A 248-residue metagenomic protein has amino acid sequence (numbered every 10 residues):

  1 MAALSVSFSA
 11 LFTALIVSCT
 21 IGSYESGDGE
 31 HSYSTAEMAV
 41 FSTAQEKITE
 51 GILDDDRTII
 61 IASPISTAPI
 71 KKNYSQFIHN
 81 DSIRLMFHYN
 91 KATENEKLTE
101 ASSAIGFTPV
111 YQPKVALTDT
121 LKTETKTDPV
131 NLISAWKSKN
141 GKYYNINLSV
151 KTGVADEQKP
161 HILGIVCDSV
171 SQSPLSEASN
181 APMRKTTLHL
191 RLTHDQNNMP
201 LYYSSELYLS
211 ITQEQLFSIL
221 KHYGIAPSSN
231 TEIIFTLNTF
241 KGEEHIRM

Functional and structural regions predicted by a protein language model:
A2, L11-A44: Bacterial Sec-dependent N-terminal signal peptides
S42-I52: Short aromatic-glycine-enriched beta-strand elements
R57-Q76: Beta-strand/loop nucleic-acid-binding surfaces
N73-T99: Flexible glycine-rich surface loops and low-complexity tracts that mediate binding to linear polymers
T93-K151: Surface-exposed beta-loop interaction hotspot
N131-N198: Short helix-loop boundary/capping segments
T193-N230: Short, solvent-exposed, Trp/other aromatic-anchored flexible loops in extracytoplasmic proteins
S218-M248: Surface-exposed edge beta-strand/loop patches
